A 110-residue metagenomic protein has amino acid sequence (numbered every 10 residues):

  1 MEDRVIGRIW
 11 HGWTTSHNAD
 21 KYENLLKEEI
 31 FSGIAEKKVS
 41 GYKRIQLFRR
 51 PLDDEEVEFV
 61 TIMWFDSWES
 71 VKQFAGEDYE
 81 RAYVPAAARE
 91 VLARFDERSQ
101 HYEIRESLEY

Functional and structural regions predicted by a protein language model:
M1-R4, K43-V57, Y83-Y110: Glycine-rich beta-strand-turn "strand-cap" elements at beta-sheet edges
I6-W13, R44-D78: Short, well-ordered beta-strand segments in beta-rich or mixed alpha/beta enzyme and ligand-binding folds
W13-L26: Short, surface-exposed ligand-recognition loops at beta-strand->loop->(often short) alpha-helix junctions that present
E28-S40, W64-H101: An amphipathic, aromatic/His-enriched active-site/gating alpha helix that lines ligand/cofactor pockets
